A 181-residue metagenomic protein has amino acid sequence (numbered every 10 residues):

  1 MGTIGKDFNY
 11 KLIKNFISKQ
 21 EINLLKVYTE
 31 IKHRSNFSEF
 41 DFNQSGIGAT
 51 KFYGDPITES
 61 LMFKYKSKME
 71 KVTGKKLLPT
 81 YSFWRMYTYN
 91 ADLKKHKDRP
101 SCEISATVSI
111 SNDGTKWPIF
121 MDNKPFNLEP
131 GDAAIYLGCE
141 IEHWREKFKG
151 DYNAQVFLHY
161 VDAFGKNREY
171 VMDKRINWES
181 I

Functional and structural regions predicted by a protein language model:
M1-T73: Non-heme Fe(II)/2-oxoglutarate
L12-I13, L78-P79, I135-Y136, F157: A structural signal for short, well-ordered beta-strand segments and their strand-loop junctions that often border
E39, F83-R85: Short linear loop/turn motifs
K75-F83: A short coil-to-beta-strand element that immediately follows conserved catalytic motifs
T88-W144, Y152-V156, V161-I176: Catalytic core of non-heme Fe(II) oxygenases with the double-stranded beta-helix
E179: Catalytic and substrate-binding regions of extracellular carbohydrate-active enzymes, especially polysaccharide lyases
